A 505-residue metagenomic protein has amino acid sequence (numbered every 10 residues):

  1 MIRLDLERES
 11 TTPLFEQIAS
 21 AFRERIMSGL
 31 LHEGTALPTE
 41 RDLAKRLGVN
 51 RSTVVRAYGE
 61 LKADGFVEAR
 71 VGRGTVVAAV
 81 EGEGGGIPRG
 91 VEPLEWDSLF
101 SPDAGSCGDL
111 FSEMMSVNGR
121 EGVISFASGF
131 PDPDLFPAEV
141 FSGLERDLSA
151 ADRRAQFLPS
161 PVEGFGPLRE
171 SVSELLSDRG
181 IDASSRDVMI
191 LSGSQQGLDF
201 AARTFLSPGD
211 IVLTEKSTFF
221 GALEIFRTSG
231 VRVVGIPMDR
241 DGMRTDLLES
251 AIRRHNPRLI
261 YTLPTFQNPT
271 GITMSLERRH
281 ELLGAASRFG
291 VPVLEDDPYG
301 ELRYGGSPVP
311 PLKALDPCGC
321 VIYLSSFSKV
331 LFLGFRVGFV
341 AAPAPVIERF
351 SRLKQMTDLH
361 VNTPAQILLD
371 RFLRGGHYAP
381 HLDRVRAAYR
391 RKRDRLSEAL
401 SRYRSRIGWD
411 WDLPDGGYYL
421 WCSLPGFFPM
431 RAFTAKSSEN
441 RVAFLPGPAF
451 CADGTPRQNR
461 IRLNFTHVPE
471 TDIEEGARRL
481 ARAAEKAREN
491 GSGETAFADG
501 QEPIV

Functional and structural regions predicted by a protein language model:
M1-R146, S351, Q355-N362, D370-L373 (+11 more regions): N-terminal basic, amphipathic alpha-helical segments
V49, F66, V231, P257 (+2 more regions): Short glycine/serine/threonine/alanine-rich loop segments
E145-F289, G300-C318, Y389, T471 (+1 more regions): Conserved core of the PLP fold type I
V188, V291, V321, W409 (+1 more regions): Short, conserved active-site loop motifs that form the nucleotide-linked donor/cofactor pocket
T214, G235, V293-E295, L369 (+1 more regions): Hydrophobic residues in well-ordered beta-strands that form the structural core
E301, P308, A314-R349, P364: Active-site PLP attachment segment
F327, P448-A452: Short, solvent-exposed loop/turn elements at beta->coil junctions and helix N-caps that rim active or binding pockets
